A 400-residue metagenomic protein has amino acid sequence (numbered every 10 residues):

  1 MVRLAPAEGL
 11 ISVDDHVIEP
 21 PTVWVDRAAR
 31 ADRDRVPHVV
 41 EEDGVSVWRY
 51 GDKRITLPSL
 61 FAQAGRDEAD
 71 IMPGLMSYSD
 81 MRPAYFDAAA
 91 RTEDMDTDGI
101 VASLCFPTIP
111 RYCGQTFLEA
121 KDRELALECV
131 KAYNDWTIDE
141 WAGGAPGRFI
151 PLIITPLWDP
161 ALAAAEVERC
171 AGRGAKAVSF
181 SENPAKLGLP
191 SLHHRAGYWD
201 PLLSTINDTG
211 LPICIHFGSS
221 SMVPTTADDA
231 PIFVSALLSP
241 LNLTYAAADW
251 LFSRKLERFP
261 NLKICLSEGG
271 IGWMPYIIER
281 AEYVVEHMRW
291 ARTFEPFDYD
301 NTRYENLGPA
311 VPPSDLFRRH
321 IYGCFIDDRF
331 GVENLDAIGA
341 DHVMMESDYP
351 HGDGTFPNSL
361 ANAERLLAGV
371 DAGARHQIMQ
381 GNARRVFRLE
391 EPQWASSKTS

Functional and structural regions predicted by a protein language model:
M1-I11, E19-G74, S79-T97, V101-A102 (+9 more regions): Mid-to-C-terminal alpha-helical segments outside catalytic/metal-binding sites
I11-I18, I213-G218: Histidine-centered catalytic micro-motifs
V13, E19, F106, S181: Conserved residues at the C-terminal ends of beta-strands
D70-M76, R111-L125, A161: Surface-exposed, active-site-proximal loop segments in enzymatic domains
C105-E119, G144-R148, A163: Substrate-binding cleft and catalytic face of glycoside hydrolase catalytic domains, especially the flexible beta-alpha
F106-R111, F217-M222, Y349-G352: Short glycine-enriched loops at secondary-structure junctions
F117-D122, D228-L238, S359-E364: Short glycine/proline- and charge-enriched loop/turn segments that cap or connect secondary-structure elements
L125-A126, A142, G147-I150, T155 (+4 more regions): Catalytic pocket-lining loop regions of alpha/beta-barrel enzymes, especially the amidohydrolase/enolase/GH5 lineages
